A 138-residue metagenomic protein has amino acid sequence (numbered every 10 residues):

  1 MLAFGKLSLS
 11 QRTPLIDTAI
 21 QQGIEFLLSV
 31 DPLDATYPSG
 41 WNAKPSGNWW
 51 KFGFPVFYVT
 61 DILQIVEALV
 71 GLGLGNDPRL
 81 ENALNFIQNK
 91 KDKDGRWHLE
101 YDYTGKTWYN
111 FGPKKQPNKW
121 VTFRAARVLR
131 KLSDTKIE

Functional and structural regions predicted by a protein language model:
M1-N82, L99-I137: An alpha-helical repeat/solenoid feature that recognizes helix-turn-helix modules
F86-K90: A structural feature that tracks compact, well-ordered secondary-structure segments with a strong bias toward
G95-R96: Short coil/turn linkers that connect adjacent helices within long alpha-helical scaffolds, especially alpha-solenoid
